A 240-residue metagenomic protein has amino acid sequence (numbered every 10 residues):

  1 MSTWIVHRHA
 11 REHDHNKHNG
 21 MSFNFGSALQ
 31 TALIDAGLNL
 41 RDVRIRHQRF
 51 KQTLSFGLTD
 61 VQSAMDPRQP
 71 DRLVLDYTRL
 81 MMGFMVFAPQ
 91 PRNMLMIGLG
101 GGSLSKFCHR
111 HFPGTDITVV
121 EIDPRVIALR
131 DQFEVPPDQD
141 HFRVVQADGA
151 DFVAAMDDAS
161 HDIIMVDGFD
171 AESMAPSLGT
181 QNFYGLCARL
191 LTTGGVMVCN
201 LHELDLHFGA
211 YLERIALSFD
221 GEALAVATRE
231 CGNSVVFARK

Functional and structural regions predicted by a protein language model:
S2-F112, T118, V126-I127: Class I S-adenosylmethionine
I5, S177, Q181-K240: C-terminal substrate-binding/active-site "lid" region of AdoMet-derived donor-dependent transferases
A36, R72-T193, C231: The AdoMet/dcAdoMet-binding core of the Class I SAM-like
F50, T59, G149, T228-E230: Residues that form or immediately flank small-molecule/cofactor binding pockets and catalytic motifs
T53, M165, V198: Short hydrophobic-acidic sequence motifs that mark active-site Asp/Glu residues
T59-S63, F169-E172, M197: A short, flexible beta-alpha/helix-coil linker loop
R68, A171-M174, C199-H202: Short, contiguous strand/loop micro-motifs
